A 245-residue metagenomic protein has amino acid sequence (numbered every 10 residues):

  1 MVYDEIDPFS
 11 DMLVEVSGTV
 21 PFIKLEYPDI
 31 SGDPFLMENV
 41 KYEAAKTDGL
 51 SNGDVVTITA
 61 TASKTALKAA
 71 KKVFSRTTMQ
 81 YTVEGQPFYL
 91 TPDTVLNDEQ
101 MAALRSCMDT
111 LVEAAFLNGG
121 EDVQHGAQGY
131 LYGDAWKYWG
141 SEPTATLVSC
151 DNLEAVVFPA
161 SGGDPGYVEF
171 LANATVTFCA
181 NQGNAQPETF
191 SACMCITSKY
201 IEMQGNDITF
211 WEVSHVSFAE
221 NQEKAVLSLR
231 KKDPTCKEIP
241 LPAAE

Functional and structural regions predicted by a protein language model:
M1-A115, A180: Beta-rich interaction/scaffold domains
L36-E38, Y42-A44, A135-E154: Membrane-lipid interaction segments
D48-T61, L147-P187: Exposed beta-strand-loop-beta-strand "reactive/processing" segments of non-cytosolic proteins
A69-F88, A180-A219: A short, surface-exposed beta-strand/turn
A103-L147, F158: Short Lys/Arg-enriched alpha/beta "domain-start" segment
T110-L117, E121, N184-Q186, T209-E212 (+3 more regions): Viral structural modules
A115, I201-G205, A243-E245: Extracellular/mature segments of secreted proteins
F218-E245: C-terminal partner/receptor-binding element of secreted or periplasmic proteins
